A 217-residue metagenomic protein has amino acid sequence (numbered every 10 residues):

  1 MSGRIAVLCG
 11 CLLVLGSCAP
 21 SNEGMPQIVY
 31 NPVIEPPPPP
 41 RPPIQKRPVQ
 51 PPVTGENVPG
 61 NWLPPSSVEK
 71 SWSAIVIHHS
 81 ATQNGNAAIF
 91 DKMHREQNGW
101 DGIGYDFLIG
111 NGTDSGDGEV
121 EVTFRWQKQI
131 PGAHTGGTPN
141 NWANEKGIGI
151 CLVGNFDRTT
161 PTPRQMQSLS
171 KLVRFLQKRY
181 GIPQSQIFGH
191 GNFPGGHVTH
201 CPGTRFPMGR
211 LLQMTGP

Functional and structural regions predicted by a protein language model:
S2-R4, C18-W72, N111-D114, E119-W126 (+2 more regions): Basic/polar, cationic surfaces and motifs that engage anionic cell-wall and phosphate/carboxylate ligands
A6-G16: Bacterial N-terminal signal peptides
V7-L8, P20, T82: Intrinsic disorder/low-complexity segments
W62-K128: Short, conserved "active-site rim" segments that organize catalytic pockets and cofactor/ligand binding
T135-N140: Short amphipathic alpha-helices and their capping/turn segments at secondary-structure boundaries
